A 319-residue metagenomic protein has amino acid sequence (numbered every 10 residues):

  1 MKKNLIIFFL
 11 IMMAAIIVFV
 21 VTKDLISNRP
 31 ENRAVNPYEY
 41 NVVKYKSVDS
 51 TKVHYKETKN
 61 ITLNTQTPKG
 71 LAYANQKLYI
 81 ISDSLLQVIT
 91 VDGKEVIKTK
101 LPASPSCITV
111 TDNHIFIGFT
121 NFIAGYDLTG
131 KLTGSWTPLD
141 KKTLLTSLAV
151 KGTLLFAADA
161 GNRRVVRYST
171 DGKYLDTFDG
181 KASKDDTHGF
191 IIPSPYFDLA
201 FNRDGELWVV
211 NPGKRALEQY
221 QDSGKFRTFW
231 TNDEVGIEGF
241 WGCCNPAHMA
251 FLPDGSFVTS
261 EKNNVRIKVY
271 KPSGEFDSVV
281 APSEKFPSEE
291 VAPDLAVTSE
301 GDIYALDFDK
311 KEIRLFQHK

Functional and structural regions predicted by a protein language model:
K3-K319: Eukaryotic scaffold repeat domains enriched in small/polar residues
